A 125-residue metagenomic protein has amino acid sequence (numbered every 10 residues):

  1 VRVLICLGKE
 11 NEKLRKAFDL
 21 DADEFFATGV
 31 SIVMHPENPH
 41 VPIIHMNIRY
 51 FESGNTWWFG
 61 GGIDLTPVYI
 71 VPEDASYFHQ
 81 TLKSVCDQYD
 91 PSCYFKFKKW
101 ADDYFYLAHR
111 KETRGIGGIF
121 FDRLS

Functional and structural regions predicted by a protein language model:
V1-A17: Gly/Pro-rich turn-and-neighbor structural signature
E12, V41-I43, V71-D74: Short helix/loop capping segments that flank catalytic or ligand/cofactor-binding pockets
E12-D19, D23, A27-G29, Y50-E52: N-terminal accessory/cap region of cofactor-dependent oxidoreductases and related radical enzymes
F26-G29, W57-T66, K111-S125: Glycine-rich, often proline-containing surface loops adjacent to acidic residues and nearby aromatics that form
V30-I43: Conserved phosphate/anionic-ligand binding catalytic regions in large, soluble enzymes, centered on
P36, E52, P67-Y69, R123-S125: Beta-strand elements of well-folded, non-transmembrane domains
G54-K96: Compact, glycine/acidic-enriched structural inserts
D90-S125: A contiguous, surface-oriented mixed alpha/beta subdomain in the mid-to-C-terminal portion of proteins that forms
